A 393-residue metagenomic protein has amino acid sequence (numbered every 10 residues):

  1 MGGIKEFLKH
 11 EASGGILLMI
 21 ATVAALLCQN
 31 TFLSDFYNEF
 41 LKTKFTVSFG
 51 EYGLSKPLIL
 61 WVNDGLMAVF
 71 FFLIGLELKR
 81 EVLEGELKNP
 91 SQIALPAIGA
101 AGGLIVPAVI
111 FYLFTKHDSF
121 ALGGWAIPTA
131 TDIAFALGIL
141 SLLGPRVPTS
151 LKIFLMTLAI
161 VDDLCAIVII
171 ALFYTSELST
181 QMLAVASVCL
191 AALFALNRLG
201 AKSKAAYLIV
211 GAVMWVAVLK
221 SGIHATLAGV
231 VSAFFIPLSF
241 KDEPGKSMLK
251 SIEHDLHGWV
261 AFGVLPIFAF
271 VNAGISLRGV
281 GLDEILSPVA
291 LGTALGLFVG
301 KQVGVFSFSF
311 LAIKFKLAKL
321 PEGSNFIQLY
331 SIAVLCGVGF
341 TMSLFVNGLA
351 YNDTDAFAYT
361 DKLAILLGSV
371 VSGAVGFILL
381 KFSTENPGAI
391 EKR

Functional and structural regions predicted by a protein language model:
G2-K5, L73-K88, L137-P148, A191-K202 (+3 more regions): C-terminal ends of transmembrane helices
E6-H10, L27, S203-V213, A217 (+2 more regions): Predominantly late transmembrane helices and immediately cytosolic-facing juxtamembrane segments
L17-Q29, F70-L76, V106-F111, C189-A195 (+4 more regions): Hydrophobic core segments of alpha-helical transmembrane domains in multi-pass membrane transport and ion-translocation
C28-E39, K56-I59, L73-K88, V106-A126: Transmembrane alpha-helix boundary signature
E51, S55-K56, L60-E84, F234-I236 (+4 more regions): Hydrophobic transmembrane alpha-helices of secondary-active transporters and Na+-translocating membrane complexes
I59-F71, S119-A134, T175-A191, H224-S232 (+1 more regions): Structural signature of hydrophobic alpha-helical transmembrane segments
V82-A108, S179-A191, L277-V303, F326-Y330 (+1 more regions): Entry/N-cap segments of selected transmembrane alpha helices and their immediately preceding amphipathic helices
L140, G144-P237: Functional cores that coordinate and move charged inorganic groups
